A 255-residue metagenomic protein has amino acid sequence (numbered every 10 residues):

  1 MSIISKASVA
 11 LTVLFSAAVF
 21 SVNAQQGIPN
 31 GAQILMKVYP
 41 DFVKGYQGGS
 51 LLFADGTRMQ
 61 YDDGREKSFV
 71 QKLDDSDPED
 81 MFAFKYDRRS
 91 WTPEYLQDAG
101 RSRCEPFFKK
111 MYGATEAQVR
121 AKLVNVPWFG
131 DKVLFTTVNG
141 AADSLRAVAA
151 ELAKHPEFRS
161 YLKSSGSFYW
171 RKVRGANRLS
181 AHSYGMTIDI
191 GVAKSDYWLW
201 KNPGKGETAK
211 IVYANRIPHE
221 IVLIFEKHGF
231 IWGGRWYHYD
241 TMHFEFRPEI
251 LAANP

Functional and structural regions predicted by a protein language model:
M1-L11: Bacterial N-terminal signal peptides that target proteins for export
A10-A18: Bacterial N-terminal signal peptides
S21-Q26: Boundary at the C-terminal end of the N-terminal hydrophobic targeting segment
G27-W236: Cell-envelope/glycan interface and biosynthesis
H228-P255: A cross-kingdom marker for long, charged
